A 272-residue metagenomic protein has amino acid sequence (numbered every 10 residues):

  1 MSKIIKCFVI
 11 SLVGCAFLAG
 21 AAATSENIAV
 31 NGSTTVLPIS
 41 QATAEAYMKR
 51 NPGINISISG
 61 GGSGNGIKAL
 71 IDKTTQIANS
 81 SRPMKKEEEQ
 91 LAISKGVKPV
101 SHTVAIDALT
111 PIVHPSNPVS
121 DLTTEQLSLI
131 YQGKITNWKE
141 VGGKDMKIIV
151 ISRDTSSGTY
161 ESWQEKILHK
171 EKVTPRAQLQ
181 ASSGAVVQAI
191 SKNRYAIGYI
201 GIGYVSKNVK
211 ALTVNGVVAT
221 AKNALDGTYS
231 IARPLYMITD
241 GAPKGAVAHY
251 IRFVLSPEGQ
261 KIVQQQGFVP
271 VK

Functional and structural regions predicted by a protein language model:
M1-C7: Positively charged n-region of N-terminal signal peptides that target proteins for export
C7-A19: Bacterial N-terminal signal peptides
G20-K272: Exported/periplasmic ABC-transporter solute-binding proteins
